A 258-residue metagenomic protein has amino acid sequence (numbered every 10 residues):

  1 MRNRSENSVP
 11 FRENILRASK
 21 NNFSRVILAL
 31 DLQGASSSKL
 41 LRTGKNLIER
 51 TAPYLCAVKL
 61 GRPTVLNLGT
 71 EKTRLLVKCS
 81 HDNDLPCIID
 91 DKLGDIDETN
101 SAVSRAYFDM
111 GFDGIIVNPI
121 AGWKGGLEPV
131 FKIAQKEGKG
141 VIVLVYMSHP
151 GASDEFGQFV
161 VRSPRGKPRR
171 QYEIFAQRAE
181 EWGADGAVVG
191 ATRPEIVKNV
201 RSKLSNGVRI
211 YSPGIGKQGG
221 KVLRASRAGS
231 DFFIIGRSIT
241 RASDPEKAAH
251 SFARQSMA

Functional and structural regions predicted by a protein language model:
M1-P86, K167-I174, R178, A184 (+2 more regions): Conserved N-terminal beta1-alpha1 strand-loop-helix module at the mouth
N22-S24, L32-A35, I96-V188, G207: Conserved anion-binding
L28, V58, D90, I115 (+4 more regions): Conserved, mostly hydrophobic/aromatic
A29-A35, G61-V65, K92-G94, I120 (+4 more regions): Active-site beta-loop-alpha junctions enriched in small/polar residues
T64-C79, D95-A102, P119-K139, A191-L204 (+3 more regions): Active-site-adjacent beta->alpha loops and helix N-cap segments on the catalytic face of soluble alpha/beta enzymes
S80-K92, G138-I142, K203-P213: Short beta-strand/loop segments at the ligand-binding rim of alpha/beta enzyme cores
V208-S226, D231, I235: Catalytic-face loop-and-helix region of soluble metabolic enzyme cores
L223-S230, R237-A258: C-terminal helical cap(s) of enzyme catalytic domains, especially alpha/beta-barrels
